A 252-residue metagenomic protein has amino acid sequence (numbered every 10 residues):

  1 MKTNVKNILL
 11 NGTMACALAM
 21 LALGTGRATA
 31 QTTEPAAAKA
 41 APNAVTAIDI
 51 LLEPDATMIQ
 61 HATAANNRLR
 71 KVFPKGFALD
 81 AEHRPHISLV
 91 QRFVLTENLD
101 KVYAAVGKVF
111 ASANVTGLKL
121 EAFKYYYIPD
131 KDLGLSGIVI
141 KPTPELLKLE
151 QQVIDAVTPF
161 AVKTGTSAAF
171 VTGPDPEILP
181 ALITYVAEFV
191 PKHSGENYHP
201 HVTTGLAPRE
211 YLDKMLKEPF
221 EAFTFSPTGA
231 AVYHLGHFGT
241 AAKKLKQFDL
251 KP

Functional and structural regions predicted by a protein language model:
K2-A15: Bacterial N-terminal signal peptides that target proteins for export
I8, M20-A22, V72: Compositionally biased, low-complexity repeat tracts
G12-G24: Bacterial N-terminal signal peptides
G26-T29: Sec/Tat signal peptide C-region and signal peptidase I cleavage site
Q31-D130, T143-A231, L235-P252: Basic, often amphipathic N-terminal segments
L133: Conserved active-site/ligand-binding neighborhood in enzyme cores
G137-P142: Short histidine-centered catalytic/ligand-binding loop motif
